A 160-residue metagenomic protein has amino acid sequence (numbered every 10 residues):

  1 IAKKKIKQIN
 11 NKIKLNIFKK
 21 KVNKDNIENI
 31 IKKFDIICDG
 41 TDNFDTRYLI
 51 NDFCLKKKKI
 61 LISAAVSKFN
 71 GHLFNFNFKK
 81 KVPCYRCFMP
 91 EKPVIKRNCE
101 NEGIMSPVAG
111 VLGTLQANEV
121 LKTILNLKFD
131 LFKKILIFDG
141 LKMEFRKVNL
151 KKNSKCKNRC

Functional and structural regions predicted by a protein language model:
I1-C160: Adenine nucleotide-associated cytosolic modules
